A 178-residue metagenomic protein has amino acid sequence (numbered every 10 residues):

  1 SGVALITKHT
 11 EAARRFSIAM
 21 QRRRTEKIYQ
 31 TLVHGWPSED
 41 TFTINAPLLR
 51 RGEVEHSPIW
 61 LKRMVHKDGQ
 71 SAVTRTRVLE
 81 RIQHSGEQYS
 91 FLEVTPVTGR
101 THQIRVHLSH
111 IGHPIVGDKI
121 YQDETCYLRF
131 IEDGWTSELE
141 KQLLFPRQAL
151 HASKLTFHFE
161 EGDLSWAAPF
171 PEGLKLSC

Functional and structural regions predicted by a protein language model:
S1-C178: RNA pseudouridine synthases
